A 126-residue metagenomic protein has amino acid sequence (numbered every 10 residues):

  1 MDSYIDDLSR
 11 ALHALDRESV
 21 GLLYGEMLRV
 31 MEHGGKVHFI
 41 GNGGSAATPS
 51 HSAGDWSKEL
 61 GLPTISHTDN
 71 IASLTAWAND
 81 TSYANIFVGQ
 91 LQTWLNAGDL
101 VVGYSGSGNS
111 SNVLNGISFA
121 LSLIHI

Functional and structural regions predicted by a protein language model:
M1-L15: Generic N-terminal amphipathic, Lys/Arg-enriched alpha-helix
H13-S19, A76-T81: Short, flexible loop segments at the rims of nucleotide/cofactor-binding pockets, characterized by
L15-H33: A short, well-structured juxtamembrane/interface segment
L28-L95, L100: Glycine-rich, small/polar surface segments that engage phosphate groups of diverse ligands
R29, G116-F119: Hydrophobic/aromatic ligand-binding patch that stacks against planar heteroaromatic rings of cofactors or nucleotides
S45-H51, N109-G116: Short glycine/serine/threonine-rich phosphate/pyrophosphate-binding segments that cradle anionic phosphate groups
W94, V101-S107, L114: Non-DNA-binding regulatory cores of transcription-related proteins, predominantly C-terminal effector-binding
I124-I126: Conserved small/polar residues in nucleotide/adenosyl-binding loops
